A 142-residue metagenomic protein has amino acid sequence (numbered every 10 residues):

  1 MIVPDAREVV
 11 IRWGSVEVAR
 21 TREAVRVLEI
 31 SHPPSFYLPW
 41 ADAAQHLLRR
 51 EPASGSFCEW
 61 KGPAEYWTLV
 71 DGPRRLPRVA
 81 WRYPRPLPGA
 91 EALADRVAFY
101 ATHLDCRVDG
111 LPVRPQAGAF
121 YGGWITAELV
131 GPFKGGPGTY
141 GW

Functional and structural regions predicted by a protein language model:
M1-W142: Terminal leader/tail segments of proteins
